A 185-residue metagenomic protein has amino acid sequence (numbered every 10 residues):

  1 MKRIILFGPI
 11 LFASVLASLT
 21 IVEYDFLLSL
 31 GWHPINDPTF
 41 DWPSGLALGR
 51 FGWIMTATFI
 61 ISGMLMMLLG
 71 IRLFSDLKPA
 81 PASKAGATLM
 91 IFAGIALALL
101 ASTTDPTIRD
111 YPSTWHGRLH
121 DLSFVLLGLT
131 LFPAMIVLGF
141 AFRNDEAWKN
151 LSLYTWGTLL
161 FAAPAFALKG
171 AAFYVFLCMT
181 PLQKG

Functional and structural regions predicted by a protein language model:
K2-P9, K78-F92, A147-T158: Interfacial segments of alpha-helical transmembrane regions
I10-H33: Alpha-helical transmembrane segments of multi-pass membrane proteins
L27-G49, T107-R118, Y174-G185: Membrane-interface interhelical loops and short amphipathic "cap" helices that link adjacent transmembrane segments
D41-M64: Interfacial helix-start motif at the membrane-water boundary
A57-T88, F132-E146: Internal transmembrane alpha-helix with an interfacial aromatic "cap," most often the third helix
A82-W115, A163-P181: Hydrophobic alpha-helical transmembrane segments of integral membrane proteins
L97-R143: Membrane-proximal helix-loop-helix units in multi-pass membrane proteins
L138-G185: Terminal transmembrane helical module of multi-pass membrane proteins
